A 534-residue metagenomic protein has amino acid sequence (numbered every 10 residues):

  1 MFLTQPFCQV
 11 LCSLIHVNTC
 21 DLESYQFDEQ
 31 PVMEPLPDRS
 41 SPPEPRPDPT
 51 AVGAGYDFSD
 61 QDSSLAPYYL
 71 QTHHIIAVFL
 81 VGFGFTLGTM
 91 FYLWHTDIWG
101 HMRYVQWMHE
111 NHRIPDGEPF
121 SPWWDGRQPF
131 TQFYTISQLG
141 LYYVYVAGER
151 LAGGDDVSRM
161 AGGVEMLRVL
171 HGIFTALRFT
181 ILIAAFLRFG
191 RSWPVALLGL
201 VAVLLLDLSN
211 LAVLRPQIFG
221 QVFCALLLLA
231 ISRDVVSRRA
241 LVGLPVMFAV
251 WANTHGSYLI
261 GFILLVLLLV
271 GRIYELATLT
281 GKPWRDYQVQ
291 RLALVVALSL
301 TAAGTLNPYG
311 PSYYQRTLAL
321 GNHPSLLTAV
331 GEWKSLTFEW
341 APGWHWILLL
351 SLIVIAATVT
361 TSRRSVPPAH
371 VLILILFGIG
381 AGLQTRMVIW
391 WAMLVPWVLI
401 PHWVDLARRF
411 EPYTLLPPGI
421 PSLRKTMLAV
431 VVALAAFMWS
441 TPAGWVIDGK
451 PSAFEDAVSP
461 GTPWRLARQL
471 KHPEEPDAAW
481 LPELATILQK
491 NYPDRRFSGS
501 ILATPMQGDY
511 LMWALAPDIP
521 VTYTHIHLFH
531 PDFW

Functional and structural regions predicted by a protein language model:
P122, Q132-Y142, G153-M160, Q315-W346: Juxtamembrane membrane-water interface segments that cap and precede transmembrane helices
V169-G190: Transmembrane-helix motifs of polytopic, lipid-linked glycan transferases
L204-L208, L241-G256, S299-A303, I375-A381: Membrane-interface alpha helices of multi-pass inner-membrane proteins
L211-F219: Short acidic/glycine- and proline-prone juxtamembrane loop motifs at membrane-interface regions of multi-pass membrane
A225-L241, I355-S362: Membrane-interface transmembrane helices that cradle and orient dolichyl/undecaprenyl
R233-A249, R291-V295, P368-I375: Short hydrophobic alpha-helices at membrane interfaces in multi-pass membrane enzymes
T414-P493, G508: Membrane-proximal, lumen/periplasm-facing interface regions of secretory-pathway glyco- and lipid-modifying enzymes
P482, T486-P531: Short periplasmic/luminal acceptor-recognition loop of GT-C membrane glycosyltransferases, typified by
